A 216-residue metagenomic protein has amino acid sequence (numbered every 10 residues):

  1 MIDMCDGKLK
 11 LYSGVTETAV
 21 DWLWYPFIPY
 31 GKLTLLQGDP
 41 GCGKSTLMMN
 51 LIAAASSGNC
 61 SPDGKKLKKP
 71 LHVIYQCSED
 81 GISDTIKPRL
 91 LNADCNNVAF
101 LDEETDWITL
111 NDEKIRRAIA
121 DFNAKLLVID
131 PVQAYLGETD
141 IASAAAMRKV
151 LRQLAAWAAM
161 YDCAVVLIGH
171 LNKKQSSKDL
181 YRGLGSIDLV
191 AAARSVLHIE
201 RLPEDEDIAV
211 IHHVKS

Functional and structural regions predicted by a protein language model:
I2-D3, L9, T18-A19, L23-Y25 (+4 more regions): Conserved inter-motif catalytic segment of the P-loop NTP-binding fold
L35-L36, G41-T46, V73-S78, L126 (+1 more regions): Phosphate-binding/switch region of NTP-binding enzymes
L47, L51: Hydrophobic positions on the alpha1 helix immediately C-terminal to the Walker A/P-loop
S56: Gly/Ala-rich phosphate-binding loop of Rossmann-like dinucleotide-binding domains, activating on the conserved
